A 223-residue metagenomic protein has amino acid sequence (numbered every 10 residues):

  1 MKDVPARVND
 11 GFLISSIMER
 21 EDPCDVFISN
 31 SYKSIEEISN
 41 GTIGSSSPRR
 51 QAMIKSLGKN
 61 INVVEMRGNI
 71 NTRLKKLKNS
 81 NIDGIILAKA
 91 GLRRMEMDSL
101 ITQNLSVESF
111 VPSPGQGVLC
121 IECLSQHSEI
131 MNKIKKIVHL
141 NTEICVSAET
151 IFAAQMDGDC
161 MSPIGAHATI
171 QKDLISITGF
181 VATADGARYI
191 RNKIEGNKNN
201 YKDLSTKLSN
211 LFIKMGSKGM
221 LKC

Functional and structural regions predicted by a protein language model:
M1-I61: A conserved helix-loop-strand patch within extracytoplasmic ligand-binding domains of the periplasmic binding
Q51, S56-C223: Small-molecule-sensing regulatory modules
